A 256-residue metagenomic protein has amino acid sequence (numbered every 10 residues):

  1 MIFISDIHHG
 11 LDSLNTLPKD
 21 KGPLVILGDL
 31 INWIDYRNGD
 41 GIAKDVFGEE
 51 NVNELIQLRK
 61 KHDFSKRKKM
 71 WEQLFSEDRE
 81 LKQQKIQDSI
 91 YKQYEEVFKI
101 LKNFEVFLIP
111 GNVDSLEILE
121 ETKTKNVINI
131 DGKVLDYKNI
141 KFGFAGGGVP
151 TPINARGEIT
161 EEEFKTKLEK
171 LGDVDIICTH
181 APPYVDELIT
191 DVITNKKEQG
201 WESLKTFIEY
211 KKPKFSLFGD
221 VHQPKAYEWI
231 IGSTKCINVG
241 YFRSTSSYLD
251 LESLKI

Functional and structural regions predicted by a protein language model:
M1-H8, N139-T151, I176-H180, K235-G240: Active-site-proximal beta-strand elements of phosphoester/diester hydrolases
I4, H9-Y137, V239-F242: Core catalytic region of metal-dependent phosphoesterases/phosphodiesterases, especially metallo-beta-lactamase-like
D6-I7, C178-P183, P213-P224: Histidine-centered catalytic micro-motifs
G22-P23, V174, L204-V221: Proline-aspartate-enriched helix->loop->beta-strand connector
I31, D40, L171-T190: Short acidic, glycine-rich surface-loop motifs adjacent to enzyme active sites
L101-V106, K211-K214, G232-T234: A short helix->loop->beta-strand "cap" motif at the edges of active sites that frequently abuts
V134-N139, R156, T206-Y210, P224-I256: Binuclear metal-dependent phosphoesterase catalytic core
I140-I176, T194-K205: Binuclear metal-dependent hydrolase catalytic cores centered on His/Asp/Glu-rich metal-binding motifs
